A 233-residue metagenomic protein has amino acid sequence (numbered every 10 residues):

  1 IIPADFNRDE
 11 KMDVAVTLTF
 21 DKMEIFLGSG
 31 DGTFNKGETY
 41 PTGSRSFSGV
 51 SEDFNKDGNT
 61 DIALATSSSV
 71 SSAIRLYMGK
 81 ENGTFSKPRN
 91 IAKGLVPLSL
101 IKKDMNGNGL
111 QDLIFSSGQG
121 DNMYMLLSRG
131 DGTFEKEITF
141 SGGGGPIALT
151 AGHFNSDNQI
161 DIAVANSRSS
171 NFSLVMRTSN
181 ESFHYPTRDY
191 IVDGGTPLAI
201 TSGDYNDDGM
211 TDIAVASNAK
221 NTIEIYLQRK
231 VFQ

Functional and structural regions predicted by a protein language model:
I1-F6, F47-K56, L98-M105, I147-S156 (+1 more regions): Beta-propeller blade termini
E10-M12, G58-T60, G109-Q111, N158-I160 (+1 more regions): Glycine-aliphatic tripeptides that mark coil-to-beta-strand junctions in extracellular and membrane proteins
V14-T17, I62-T66, L113-S116, I162-A165 (+1 more regions): Hydrophobic beta-strand segments that make up the repeating blades of beta-propeller and related beta-repeat
F20-K22, S67-S71, Q119-D121, R168-N171 (+1 more regions): Short glycine/acidic-enriched loop and turn motifs that connect beta-strands
L27-S44, M78-L95, L113, L127-G144 (+2 more regions): Blade-edge motifs of beta-propeller repeat domains
L198-Q233: Blade-level signature of beta-propeller repeat domains, shared across WD40, Kelch, NHL, RCC1 and BNR/Asp-box propellers
